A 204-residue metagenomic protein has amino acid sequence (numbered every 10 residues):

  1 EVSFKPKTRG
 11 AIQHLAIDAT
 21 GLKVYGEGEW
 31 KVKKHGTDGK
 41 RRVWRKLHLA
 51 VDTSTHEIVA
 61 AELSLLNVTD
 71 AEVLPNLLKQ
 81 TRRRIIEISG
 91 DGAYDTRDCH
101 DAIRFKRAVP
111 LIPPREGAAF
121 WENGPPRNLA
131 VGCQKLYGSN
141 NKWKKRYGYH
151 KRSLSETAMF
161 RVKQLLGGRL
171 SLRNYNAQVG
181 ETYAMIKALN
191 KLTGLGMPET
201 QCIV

Functional and structural regions predicted by a protein language model:
E1, L129-L136, Q178-T182: Charged, low-complexity, helix-prone segments enriched in Lys/Glu/Asp/Gln
E1-K106, P114-E116, F120-E122, K163 (+2 more regions): Polybasic low-complexity intrinsically disordered regions
S3, K31, T37, N76 (+4 more regions): Hydrophobic alpha-helical segments, principally membrane-spanning helices and signal/leader peptides
H35, A71, R127, G132 (+1 more regions): Intrinsically disordered and other compositionally biased segments
V51, T69, R127, S139-N140 (+2 more regions): Intrinsic-disorder/low-complexity regions
G92, T96-K163: Helix-centered, glycine/charged polyanion-binding patches within enzymatic domains that contact phosphate-containing
N140-V204: Basic, amphipathic alpha-helical segments enriched in Lys/Arg and hydrophobic/aromatic residues
